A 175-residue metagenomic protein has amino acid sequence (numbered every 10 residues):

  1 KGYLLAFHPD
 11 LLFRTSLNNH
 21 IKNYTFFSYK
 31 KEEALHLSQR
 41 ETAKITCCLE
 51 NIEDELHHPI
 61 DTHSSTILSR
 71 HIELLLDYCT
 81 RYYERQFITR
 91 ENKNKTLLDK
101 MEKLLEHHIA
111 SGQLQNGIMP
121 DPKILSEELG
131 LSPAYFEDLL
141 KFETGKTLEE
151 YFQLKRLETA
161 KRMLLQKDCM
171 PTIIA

Functional and structural regions predicted by a protein language model:
G2-H57: A hydrophobic/aromatic-rich effector-binding and dimerization subdomain of bacterial HTH-type transcriptional regulators
H36, P59-T66, T80-I124, F142-T147: Short, Lys/Arg-enriched, Trp-marked, Pro/Gly-tolerant hinge/linker segments that flank
L75, L114-Q115, R162-Q166: Short alpha-helical segment immediately N-terminal to, or the first helix within, an HTH/HTH-like DNA-binding domain
K123, A134, M170-I173: Residues within helix-turn-helix
E128: Residues within the alpha-helical elements of helix-turn-helix
F142-A175: Terminal helix-turn-helix DNA-binding modules in bacterial transcription factors
